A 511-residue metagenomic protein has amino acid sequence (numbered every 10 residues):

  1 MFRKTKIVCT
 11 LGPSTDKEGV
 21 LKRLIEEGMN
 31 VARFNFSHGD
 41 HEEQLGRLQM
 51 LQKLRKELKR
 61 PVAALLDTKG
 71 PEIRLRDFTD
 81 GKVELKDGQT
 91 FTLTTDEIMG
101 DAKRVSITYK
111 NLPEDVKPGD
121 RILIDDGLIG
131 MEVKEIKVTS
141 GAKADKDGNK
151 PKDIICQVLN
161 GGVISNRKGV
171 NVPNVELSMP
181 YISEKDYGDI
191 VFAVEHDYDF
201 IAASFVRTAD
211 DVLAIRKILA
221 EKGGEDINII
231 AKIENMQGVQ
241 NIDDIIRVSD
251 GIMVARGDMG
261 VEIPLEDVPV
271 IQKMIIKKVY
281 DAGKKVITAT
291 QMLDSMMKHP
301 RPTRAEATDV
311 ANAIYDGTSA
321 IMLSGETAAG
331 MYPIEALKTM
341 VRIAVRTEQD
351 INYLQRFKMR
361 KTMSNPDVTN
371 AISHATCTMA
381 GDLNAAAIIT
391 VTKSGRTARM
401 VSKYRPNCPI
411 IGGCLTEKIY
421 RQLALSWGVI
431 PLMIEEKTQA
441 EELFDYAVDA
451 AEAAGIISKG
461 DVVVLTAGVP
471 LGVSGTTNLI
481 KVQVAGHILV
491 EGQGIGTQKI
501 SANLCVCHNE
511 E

Functional and structural regions predicted by a protein language model:
M1-S501, C505, E511: Non-catalytic helical/linker scaffolds that mediate oligomerization, partner binding, and domain coupling around large
